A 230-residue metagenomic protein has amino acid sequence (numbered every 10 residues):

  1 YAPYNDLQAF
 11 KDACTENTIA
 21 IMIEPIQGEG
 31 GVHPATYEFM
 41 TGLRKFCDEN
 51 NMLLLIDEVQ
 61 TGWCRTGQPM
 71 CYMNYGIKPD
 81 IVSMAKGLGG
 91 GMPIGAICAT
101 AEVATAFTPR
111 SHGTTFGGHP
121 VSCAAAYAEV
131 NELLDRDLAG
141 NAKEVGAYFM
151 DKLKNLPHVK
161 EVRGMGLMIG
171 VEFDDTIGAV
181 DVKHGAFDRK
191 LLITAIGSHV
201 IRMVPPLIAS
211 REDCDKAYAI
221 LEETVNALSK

Functional and structural regions predicted by a protein language model:
Y1-K230: Conserved N-terminal phosphate-binding loop of PLP-dependent enzymes in the Aspartate aminotransferase
